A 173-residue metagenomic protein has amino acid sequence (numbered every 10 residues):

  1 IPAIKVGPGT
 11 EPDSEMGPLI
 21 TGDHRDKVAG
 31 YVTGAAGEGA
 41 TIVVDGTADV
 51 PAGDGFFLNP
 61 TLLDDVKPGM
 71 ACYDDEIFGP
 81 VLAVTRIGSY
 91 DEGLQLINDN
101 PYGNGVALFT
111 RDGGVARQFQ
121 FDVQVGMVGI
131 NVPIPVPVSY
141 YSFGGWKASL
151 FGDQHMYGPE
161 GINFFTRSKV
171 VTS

Functional and structural regions predicted by a protein language model:
P2-K5, G9, M16, A48-V50 (+1 more regions): Conserved C-terminal structural/oligomerization subdomain of aldehyde/semialdehyde dehydrogenase
P18-A29: Short beta-strand to alpha-helix junction loop
V32: Conformationally flexible catalytic loops at phosphate/diphosphate-handling active centers
E38-G39, D54: Generic structural motif recognizing short loop/turn segments at the entrances and edges of beta-strands
G39-A48: Short secondary-structure junctions
